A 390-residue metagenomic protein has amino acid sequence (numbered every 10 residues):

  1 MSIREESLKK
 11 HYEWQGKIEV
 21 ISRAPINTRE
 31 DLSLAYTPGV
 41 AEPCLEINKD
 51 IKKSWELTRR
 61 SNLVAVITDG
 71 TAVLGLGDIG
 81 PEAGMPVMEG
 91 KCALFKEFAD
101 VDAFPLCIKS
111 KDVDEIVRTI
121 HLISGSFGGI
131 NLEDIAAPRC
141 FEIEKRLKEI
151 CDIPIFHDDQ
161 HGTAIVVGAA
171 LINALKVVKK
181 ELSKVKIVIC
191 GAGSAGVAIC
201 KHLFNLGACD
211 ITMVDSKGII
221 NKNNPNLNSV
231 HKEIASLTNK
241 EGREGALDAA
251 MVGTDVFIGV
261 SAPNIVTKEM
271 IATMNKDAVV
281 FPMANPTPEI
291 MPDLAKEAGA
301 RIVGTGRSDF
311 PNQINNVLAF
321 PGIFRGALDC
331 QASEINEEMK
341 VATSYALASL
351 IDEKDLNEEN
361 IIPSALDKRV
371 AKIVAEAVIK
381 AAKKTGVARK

Functional and structural regions predicted by a protein language model:
M1-I155, A381, A388-R389: N-terminal ligand-binding/catalytic initiation module
Y12, W55-R60, K96-E97, L122-S124 (+8 more regions): Solvent-exposed alpha-helices and their adjacent loops that cap or buttress functional pockets in soluble metabolic
L74, P81-A99, H157, H161 (+2 more regions): Glycine-rich phosphate/diphosphate-binding loop of Rossmann-like nucleotide-binding domains
P105, N131-D134, I155-D158, I189 (+5 more regions): General beta-strand structural signal in soluble alpha/beta enzymes
D158, K180, P282-K390: Adenosine-phosphate binding glycine-rich loop
K232-I302, R307-D309: Rossmann-like adenosine-cofactor binding region
